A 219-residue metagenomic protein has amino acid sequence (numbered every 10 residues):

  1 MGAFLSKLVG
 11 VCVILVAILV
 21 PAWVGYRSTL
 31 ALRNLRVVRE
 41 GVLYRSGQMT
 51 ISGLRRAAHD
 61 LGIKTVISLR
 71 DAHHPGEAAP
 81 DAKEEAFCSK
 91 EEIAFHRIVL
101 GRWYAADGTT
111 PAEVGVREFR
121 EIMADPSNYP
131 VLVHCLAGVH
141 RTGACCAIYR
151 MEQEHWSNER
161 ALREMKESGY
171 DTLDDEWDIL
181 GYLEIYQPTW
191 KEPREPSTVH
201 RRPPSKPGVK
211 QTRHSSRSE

Functional and structural regions predicted by a protein language model:
G2-L132, A144-E219: Cys-dependent protein tyrosine phosphatase-like superfamily
C135: Short cysteine clusters
G138: Substrate/cofactor-recognition hotspot
R141: Conserved lysine of the Walker
